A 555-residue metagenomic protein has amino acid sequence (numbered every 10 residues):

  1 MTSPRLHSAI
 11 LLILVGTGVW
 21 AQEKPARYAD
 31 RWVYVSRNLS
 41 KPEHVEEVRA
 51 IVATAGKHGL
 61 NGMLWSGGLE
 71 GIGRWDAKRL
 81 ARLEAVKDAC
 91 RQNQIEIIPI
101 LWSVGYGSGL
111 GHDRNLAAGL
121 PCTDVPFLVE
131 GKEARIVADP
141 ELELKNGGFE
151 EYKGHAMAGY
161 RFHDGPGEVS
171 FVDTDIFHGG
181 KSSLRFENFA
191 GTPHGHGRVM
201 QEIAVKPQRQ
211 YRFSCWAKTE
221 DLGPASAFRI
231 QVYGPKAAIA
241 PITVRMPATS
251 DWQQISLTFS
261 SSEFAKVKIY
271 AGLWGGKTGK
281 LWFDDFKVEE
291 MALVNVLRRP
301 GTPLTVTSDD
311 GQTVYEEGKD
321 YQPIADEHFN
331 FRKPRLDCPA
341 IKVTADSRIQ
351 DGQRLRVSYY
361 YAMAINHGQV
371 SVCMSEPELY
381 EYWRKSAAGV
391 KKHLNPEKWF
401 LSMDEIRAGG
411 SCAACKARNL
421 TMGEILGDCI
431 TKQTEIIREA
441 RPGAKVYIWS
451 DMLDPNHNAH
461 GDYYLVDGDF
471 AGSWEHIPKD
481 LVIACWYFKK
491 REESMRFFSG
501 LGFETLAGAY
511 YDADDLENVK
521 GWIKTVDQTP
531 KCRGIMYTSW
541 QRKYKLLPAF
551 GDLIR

Functional and structural regions predicted by a protein language model:
M1-A9: Bacterial N-terminal signal peptides that target proteins for export
L11-A21: Hydrophobic h-region of N-terminal signal peptides that target proteins for export in Gram-negative bacteria
D30-E141, S358-H476, L481: Aromatic-lined carbohydrate-binding surfaces of glycoside hydrolases
V129-A345, I349-G352: Extracellular and organelle-lumenal recognition/adhesion modules and their flexible linkers in secreted
A345-I365: Small/polar beta-strand repeat architecture
H457-V519: Glycoside hydrolase catalytic-domain groove-lining segments
A509-R555: Substrate-binding cleft of secreted/luminal carbohydrate-active enzymes
